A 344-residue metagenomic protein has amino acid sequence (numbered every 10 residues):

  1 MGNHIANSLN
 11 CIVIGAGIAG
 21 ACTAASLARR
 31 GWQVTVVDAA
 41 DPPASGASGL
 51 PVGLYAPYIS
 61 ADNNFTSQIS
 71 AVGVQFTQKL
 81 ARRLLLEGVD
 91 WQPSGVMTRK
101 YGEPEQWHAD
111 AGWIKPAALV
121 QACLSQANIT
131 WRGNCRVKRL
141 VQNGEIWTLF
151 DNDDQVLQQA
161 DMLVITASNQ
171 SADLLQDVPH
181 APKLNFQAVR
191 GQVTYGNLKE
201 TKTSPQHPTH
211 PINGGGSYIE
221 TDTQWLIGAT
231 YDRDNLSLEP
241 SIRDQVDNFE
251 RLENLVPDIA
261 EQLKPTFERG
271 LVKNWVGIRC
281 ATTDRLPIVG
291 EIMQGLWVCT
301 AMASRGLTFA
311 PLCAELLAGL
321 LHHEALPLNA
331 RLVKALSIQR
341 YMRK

Functional and structural regions predicted by a protein language model:
A6-L9, N152-M162: Core beta-strand elements of the Rossmann-like FAD/NAD(P) dinucleotide-binding domain in flavoenzyme oxidoreductases
L9-V36: N-terminal Rossmann-like FAD-binding beta1-loop-alpha1 element of flavoenzymes
I12-I14, V37, Q158-Q170, A314: Short hydrophobic core segments
C22-R30, A39, A47-L54, I59 (+3 more regions): Active-site substrate-recognition segment that forms the wall of the catalytic cavity or substrate channel
V52-A111: Dinucleotide-binding Rossmann-like beta1-alpha1 core, especially the glycine-rich loop that anchors the ADP
W107-Q126, S168-Q170, D244-R251, C313: Mid-domain beta-loop-alpha active-site segment that forms a flexible, acidic cofactor/metal-binding surface
D110-A111, L263-K344: C-terminal catalytic lobe of FAD-dependent flavoproteins
G133-T148: A conserved short coil-to-beta-strand element within the FAD-binding core of flavoproteins
